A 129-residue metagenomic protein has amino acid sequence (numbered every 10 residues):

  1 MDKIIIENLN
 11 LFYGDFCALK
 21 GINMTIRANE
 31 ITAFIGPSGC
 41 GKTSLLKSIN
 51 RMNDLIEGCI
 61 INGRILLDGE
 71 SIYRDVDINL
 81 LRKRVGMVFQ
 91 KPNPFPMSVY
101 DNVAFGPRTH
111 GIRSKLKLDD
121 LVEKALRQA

Functional and structural regions predicted by a protein language model:
I4-I6, L19, R82: Conserved structural motif at the start of ABC-family nucleotide-binding domains
E30, L80-V85, L121: ABC transporter nucleotide-binding domains
I35-P37: The feature captures the beta-strand-to-loop junction immediately N-terminal to the Walker
N50, Y100-R108, D119, E123: Short helical segment in ABC ATPase nucleotide-binding domains corresponding to the A-loop/adjacent helical element
L55-E57, P92-D101: Conserved catalytic motifs of ABC-family nucleotide-binding domains
R64-L80: ABC ATPase NBD Q-loop/coupling interface
L67-S71, G111, K115-A129: Conserved ABC ATPase "signature" region
